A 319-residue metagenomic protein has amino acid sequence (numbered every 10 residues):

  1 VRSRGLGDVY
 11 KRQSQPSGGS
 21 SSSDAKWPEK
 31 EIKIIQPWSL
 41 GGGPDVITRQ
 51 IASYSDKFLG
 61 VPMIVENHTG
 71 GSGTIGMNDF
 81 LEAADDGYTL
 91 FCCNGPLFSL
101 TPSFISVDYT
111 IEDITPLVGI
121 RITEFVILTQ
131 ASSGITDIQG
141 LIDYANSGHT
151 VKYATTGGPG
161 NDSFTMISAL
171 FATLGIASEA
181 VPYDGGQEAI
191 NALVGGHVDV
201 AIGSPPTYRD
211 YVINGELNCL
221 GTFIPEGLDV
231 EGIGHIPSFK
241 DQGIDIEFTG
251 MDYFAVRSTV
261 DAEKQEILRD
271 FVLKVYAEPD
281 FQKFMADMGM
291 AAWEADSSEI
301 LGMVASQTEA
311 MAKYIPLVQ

Functional and structural regions predicted by a protein language model:
V1-Q13: Single conserved hydrophobic/aromatic residue that forms the stacking wall/gate of nucleotide- or nucleobase-binding
S17-D113, P159, L174-D199, E294 (+1 more regions): N-terminal (or domain-start) structured segment
E29-E31, A172-S178, I213, A262-Q319: An extracytoplasmic/periplasmic, membrane-proximal ligand-sensing/linker region
S55, E82-Y88, P102-E188, F239 (+1 more regions): Hinge/capping helix and adjacent helix->loop/strand transition within the periplasmic-binding protein
T74-D85, D143-N146, S168-T173, Q187-A201 (+2 more regions): Short helices/loops that flank or line small-molecule/ion binding pockets
G87-C93, Y153-A154, D199-G203, N218-G221 (+1 more regions): Paired acidic/hydrophobic, glycine-rich loop segments that form the ligand-binding mouth/hinge of periplasmic-binding
P96-S106, S168-T173, V200-G234: A ligand-binding cleft/hinge motif common to bilobed small-molecule-binding domains
Y208-A277, S306-E309: C-terminal lobe and pocket-closing loops of periplasmic/extracytoplasmic Venus-flytrap solute-binding proteins
